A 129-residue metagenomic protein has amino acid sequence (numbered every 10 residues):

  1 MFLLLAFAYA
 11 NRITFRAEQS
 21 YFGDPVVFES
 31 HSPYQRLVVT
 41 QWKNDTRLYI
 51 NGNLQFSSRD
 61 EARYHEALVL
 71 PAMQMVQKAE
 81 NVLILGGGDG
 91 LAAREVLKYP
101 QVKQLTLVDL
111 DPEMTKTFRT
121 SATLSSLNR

Functional and structural regions predicted by a protein language model:
M1-N51: Basic, ligand-binding patches in group-transfer machinery, especially extracytoplasmic/periplasmic segments
Y9-N11, Q55, S121, S125: Hydrophobic targeting/anchoring helices
I13, L54, K78-A79: A short, structure-level motif marking secondary-structure boundaries and short turns
K43, G52, G86-G90: Glycine-centered flexibility sites
N44-T46, Q55, K103: Generic "edge-of-domain/loop-turn" microfeature
L54-A67: Conserved SAM-binding loop and adjacent beta-strand
H65-R129: The AdoMet/dcAdoMet-binding core of the Class I SAM-like
